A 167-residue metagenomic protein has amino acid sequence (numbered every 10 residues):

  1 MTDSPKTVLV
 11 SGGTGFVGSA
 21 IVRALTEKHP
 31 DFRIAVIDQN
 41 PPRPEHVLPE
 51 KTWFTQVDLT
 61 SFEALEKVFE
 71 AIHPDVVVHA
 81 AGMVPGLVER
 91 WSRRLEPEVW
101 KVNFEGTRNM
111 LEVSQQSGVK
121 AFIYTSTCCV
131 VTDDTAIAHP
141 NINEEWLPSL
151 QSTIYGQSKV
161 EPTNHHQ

Functional and structural regions predicted by a protein language model:
T2-P30: N-terminal Rossmann NAD(P)H-binding glycine-rich loop of SDR-like oxidoreductase domains
S11, I37, V77-A81, F122-C128: SDR active-site strand-loop-helix element
H29-R43: Conserved glycine-rich Rossmann-like NAD(P)H-binding loop of the short-chain dehydrogenase/reductase
L48-S61: Rossmann-fold cofactor-recognition segment
F54, V99-W100, S114: A hydrophobic alpha-helix adjacent to the NAD(P)-binding/active-site core of NAD(P)-dependent oxidoreductases, strongly
L59-V102, D133: NAD(P)H-binding glycine-rich loop region in Rossmannoid oxidoreductase-like domains and their noncatalytic homologs
E105-I154: Conserved Rossmann-fold NAD(P)-dependent oxidoreductase catalytic core, especially the SDR/UDP-sugar
S152-Q167: Active-site Tyr-X1-5-Lys
